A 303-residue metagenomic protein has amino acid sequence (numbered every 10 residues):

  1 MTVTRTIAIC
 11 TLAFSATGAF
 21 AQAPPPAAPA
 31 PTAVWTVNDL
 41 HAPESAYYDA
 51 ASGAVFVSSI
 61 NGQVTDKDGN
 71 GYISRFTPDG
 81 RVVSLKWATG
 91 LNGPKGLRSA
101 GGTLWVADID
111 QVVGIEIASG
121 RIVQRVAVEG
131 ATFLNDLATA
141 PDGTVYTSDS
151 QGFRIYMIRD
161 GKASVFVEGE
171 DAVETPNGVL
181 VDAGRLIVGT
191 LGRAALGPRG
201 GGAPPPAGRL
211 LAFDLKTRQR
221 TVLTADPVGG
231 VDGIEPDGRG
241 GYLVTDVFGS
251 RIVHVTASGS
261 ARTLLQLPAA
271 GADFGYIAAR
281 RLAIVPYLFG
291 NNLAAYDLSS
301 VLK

Functional and structural regions predicted by a protein language model:
P31, Q111-T144, S148-R154, T175: Asp-box/WD-like beta-propeller blade repeats and closely related beta-sheet repeat scaffolds
P31-V37, R81-A88, R121-A127, A163-G169 (+2 more regions): A short beta-strand motif characteristic of beta-propeller blades
L40-S52, G69-N70, A88-L104, E129-V145 (+5 more regions): Beta-rich, blade/repeat-based domains predominating in secreted/periplasmic proteins but also intracellular
V57-D68, G189-P205: Short, conserved, GDST-rich strand-edge loop motifs in beta-rich repeat architectures
S58-I60, D108, D149, T190-G192 (+2 more regions): Recurrent small/Gly-Pro-centered beta-turn motifs in extracellular repeat architectures
N61-T65, Q111, G152-R154, R193-G197 (+2 more regions): Short glycine/acidic-enriched loop and turn motifs that connect beta-strands
G69-S74, Q111-V113, R154-M157, R209-L211 (+2 more regions): A short loop-to-beta-strand structural motif that recurs across blades of beta-propeller domains
F76-G80, E116-R121, I158-K162, D214-R218 (+2 more regions): Short loop/turn segments that connect beta-strands within beta-propeller blades
